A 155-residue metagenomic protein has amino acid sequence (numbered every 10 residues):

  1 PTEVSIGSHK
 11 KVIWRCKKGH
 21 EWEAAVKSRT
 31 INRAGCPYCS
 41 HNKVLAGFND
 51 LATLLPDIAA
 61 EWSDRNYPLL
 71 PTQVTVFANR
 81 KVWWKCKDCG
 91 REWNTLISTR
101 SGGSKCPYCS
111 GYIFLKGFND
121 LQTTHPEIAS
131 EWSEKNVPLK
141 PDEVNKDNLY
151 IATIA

Functional and structural regions predicted by a protein language model:
P1-A155: Functional cation/ligand-contacting sites centered on basic and imidazole/sulfhydryl donors
